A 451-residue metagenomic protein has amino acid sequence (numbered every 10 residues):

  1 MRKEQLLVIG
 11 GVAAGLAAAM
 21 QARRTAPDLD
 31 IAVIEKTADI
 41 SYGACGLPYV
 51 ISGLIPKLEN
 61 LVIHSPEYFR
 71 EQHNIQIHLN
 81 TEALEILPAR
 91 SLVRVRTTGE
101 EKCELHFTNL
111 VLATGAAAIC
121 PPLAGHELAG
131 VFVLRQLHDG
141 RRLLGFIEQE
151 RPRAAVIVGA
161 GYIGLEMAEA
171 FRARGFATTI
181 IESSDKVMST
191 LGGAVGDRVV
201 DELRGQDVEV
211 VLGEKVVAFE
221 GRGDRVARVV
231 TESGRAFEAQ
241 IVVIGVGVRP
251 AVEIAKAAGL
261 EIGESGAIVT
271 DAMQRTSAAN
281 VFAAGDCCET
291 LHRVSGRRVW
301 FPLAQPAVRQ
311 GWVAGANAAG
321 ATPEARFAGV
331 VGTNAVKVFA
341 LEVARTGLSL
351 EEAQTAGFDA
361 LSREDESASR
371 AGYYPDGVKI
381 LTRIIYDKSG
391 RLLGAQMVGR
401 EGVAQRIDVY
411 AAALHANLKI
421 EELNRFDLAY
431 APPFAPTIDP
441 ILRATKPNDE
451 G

Functional and structural regions predicted by a protein language model:
R2-E4, I9-A13, A17, R23-D28 (+5 more regions): Flexible, glycine-rich terminal cap/loop adjacent to redox cofactors in electron-transfer oxidoreductases
R2-I75, A168-L191: Beta1-alpha1 glycine-rich phosphate/pyrophosphate-binding loop at the start of Rossmann-like nucleotide-binding domains
I9, A83, L105-G115, V158 (+3 more regions): Short hydrophobic core segments
D28, Q72, I77-T98, L105 (+1 more regions): A Rossmann-like FAD-binding core segment of flavoenzymes
L61-V62, A154-A155, Y162-A218, L303-A307 (+2 more regions): Rossmann-like dinucleotide-binding cores of NAD(P)H-dependent redox enzymes
N109-R174, E209, E264, T270-A272: Glycine-rich dinucleotide-binding loop and its adjacent helix/turn
E127-E150, G221, R225-V230, A236-A316 (+2 more regions): FAD-site-proximal beta/loop scaffold in flavoenzymes
T270, A284-S349, F434-G451: A conserved FAD-binding loop/helix module that cradles the flavin
